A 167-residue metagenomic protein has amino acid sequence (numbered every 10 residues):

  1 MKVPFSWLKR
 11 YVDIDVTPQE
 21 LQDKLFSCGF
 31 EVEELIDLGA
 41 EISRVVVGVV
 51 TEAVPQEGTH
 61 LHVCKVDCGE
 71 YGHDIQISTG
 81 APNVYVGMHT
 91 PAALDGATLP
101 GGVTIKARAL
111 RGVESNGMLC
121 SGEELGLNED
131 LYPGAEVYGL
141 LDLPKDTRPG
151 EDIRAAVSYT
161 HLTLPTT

Functional and structural regions predicted by a protein language model:
M1-L162: Phosphate-backbone binding interfaces of nucleic-acid-interacting proteins
T163-T167: A short, hydrophobic C-terminal helix/tail in secreted or cell-surface proteins
